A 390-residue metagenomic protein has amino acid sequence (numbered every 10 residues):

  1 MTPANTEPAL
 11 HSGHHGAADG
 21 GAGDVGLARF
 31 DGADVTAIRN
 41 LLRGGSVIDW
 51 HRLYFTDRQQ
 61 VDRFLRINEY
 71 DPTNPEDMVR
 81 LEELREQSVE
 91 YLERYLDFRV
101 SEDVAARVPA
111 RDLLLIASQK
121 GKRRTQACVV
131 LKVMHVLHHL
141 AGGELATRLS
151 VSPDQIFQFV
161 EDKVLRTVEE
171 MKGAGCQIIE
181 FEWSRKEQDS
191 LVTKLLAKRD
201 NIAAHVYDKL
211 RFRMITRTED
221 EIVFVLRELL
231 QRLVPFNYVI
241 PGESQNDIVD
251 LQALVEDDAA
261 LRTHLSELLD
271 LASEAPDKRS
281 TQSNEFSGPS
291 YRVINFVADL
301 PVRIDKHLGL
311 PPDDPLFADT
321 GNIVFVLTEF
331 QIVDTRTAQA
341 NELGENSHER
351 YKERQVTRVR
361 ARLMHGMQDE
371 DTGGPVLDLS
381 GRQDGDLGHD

Functional and structural regions predicted by a protein language model:
M1-E102, A106, A117-T147, K163 (+1 more regions): An acidic, glycine-/histidine-flanked metal-binding catalytic module
V100-A127, H135-D200: Surface-exposed, low-hydrophobicity interaction/linker segments
Q155, F159, N201, K209 (+2 more regions): Charged, alpha-helix-enriched surfaces in structured cytosolic catalytic cores of large nucleotide-utilizing machines
V160, V164, Y207-D208, F212: Extended, gly/pro-poor, charged amphipathic helical "stalk/hinge" elements that serve as dimerization and scaffold
L195, R199, H205-V206, T216-E219 (+1 more regions): Long alpha-helical, hydrophobic tracts
L196-Y207, E285-S287, D319-G321: Short, flexible, solvent-exposed loop/turn segments with mixed acidic/basic and small polar residues
D208-R217, F330: Short cationic amphipathic helices and targeting signals
